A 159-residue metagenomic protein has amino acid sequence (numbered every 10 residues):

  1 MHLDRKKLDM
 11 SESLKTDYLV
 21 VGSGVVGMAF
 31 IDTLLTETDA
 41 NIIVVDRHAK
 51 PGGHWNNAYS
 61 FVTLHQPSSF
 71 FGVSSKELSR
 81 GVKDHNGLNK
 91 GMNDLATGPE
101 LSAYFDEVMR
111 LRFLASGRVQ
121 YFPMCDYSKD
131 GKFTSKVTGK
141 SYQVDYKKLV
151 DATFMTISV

Functional and structural regions predicted by a protein language model:
M1-S11: Non-catalytic terminal and boundary segments that flank Rossmann-like NAD(P)-dependent oxidoreductase
R5, G27-I31, G131-V137: Short alpha-helical segments and helix-capping/turn motifs at coil-helix boundaries
D9-V44: N-terminal Rossmann-like FAD-binding beta1-loop-alpha1 element of flavoenzymes
L19, H48, T153: Anionic group-transfer/hydrolysis microenvironments
V25-V26, A49-K50, F61, M155-I157: Short, solvent-exposed loop/turn segments at secondary-structure junctions
L34-T36, N57-F61, V159: Short, glycine/charged-enriched secondary-structure capping and boundary segments
R47-Y104: Glycine-rich active-site loop/strand segments that organize a redox cofactor
H85-S158: Feature captures the FAD/FMN-dependent oxidoreductase FAD-binding
